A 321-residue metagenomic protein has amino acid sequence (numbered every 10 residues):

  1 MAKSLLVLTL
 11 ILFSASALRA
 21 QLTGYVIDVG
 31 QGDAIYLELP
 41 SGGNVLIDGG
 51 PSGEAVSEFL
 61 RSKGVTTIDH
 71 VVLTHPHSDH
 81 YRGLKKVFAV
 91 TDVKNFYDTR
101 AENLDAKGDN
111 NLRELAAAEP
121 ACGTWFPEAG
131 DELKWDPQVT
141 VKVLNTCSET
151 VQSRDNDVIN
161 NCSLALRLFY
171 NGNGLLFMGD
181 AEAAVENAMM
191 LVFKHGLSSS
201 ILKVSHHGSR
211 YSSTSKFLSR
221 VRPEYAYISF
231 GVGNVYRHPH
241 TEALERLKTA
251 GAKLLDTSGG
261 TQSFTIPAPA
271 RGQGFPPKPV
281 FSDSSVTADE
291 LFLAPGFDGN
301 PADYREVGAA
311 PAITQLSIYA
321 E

Functional and structural regions predicted by a protein language model:
K3-S4, L18-E321: Non-globular, low-confidence helical/coil segments that flank catalytic cores
S4-A15: Bacterial N-terminal signal peptides
